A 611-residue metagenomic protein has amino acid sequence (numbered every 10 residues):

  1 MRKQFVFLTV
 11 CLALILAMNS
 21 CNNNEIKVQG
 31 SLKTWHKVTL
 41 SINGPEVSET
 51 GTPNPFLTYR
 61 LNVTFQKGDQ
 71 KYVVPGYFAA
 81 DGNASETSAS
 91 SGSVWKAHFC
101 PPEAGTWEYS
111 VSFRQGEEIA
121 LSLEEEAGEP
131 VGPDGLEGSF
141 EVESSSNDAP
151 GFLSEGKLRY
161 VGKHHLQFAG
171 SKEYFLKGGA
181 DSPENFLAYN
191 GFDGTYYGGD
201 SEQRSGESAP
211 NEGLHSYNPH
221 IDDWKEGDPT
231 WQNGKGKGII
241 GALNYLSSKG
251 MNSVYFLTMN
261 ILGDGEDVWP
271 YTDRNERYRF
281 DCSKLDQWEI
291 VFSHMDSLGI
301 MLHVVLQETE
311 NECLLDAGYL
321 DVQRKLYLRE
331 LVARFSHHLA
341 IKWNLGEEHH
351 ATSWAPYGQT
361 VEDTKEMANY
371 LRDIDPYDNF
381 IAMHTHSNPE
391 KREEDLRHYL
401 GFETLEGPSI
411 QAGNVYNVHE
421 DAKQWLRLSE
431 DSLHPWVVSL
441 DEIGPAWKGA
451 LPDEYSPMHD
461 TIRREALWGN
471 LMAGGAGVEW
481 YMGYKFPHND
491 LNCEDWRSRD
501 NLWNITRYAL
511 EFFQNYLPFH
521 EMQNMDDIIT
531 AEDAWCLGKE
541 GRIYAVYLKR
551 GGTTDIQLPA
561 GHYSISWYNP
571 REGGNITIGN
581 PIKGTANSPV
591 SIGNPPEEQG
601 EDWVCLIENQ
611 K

Functional and structural regions predicted by a protein language model:
T9-A17: Bacterial N-terminal signal peptides
T34, T50-L61, V74-V142: Ligand-binding face of N-terminal immunoglobulin V-set domains in extracellular IgSF glycoproteins
E49, P435-V438, P445-K448, H459-N580 (+1 more regions): Aromatic- and carboxylate-lined catalytic core of secreted/periplasmic carbohydrate-active enzymes
R60, G116, G128-E137, S145 (+2 more regions): Active-site mouth of glycoside hydrolases
K96-F99, D555, N587-P596: Exposed aromatic-hydrophobic patches
G179-A180, Y217-I221, D228-K235, I261 (+6 more regions): Extended substrate-binding grooves/exosites of carbohydrate-active enzymes
E310-L315, H349-W354, N388, R392 (+2 more regions): Active-site clefts of carbohydrate-active enzymes
